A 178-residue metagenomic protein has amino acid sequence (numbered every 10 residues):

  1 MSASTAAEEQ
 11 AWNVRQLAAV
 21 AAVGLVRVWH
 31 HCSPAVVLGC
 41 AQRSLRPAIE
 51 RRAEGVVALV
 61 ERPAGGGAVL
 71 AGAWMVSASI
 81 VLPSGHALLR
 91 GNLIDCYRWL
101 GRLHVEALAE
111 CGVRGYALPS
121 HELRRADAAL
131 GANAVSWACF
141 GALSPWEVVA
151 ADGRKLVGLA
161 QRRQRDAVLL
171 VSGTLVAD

Functional and structural regions predicted by a protein language model:
M1-E54, A58-R62, A68, P83-G85 (+3 more regions): Active-site loop/lid in soluble adenylation, ligation, and acyl-transfer enzymes
V14, P34-V36, V76, R98 (+1 more regions): N-terminal, well-ordered alpha-helical segments
P34, G65, W74-V76, W146 (+1 more regions): Change "...and in nucleic-acid phosphodiester-cleaving endonucleases..." to "...and in nucleic-acid processing enzymes
G67-A68, A160: Gly/Ser/Thr-rich beta-alpha loop segments that engage phosphate groups in nucleotides
L70-S84, A167: DPxDG-like acidic metal-binding loop motif
S84, L88-D178: Catalytic beta-strand/loop module used to bind and position nucleotide/cofactor moieties in cofactor-attachment
